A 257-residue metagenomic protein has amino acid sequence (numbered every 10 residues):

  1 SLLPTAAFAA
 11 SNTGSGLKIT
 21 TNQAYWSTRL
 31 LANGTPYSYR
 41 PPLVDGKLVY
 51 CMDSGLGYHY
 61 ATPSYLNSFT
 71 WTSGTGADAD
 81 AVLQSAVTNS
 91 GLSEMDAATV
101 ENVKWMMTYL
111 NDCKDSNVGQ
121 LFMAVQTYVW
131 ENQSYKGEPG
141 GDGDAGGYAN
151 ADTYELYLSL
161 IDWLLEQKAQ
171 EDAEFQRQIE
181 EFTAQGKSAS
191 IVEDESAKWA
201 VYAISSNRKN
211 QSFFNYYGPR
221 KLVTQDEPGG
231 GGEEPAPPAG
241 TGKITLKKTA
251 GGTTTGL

Functional and structural regions predicted by a protein language model:
S1-F8: Sec-dependent N-terminal signal peptides of Gram-positive bacterial secreted proteins and lipoproteins
F8-A10, A250: Bulky hydrophobic/aromatic packing residues
A10-G230: Short, surface-exposed polybasic-aromatic patches that bind anionic ligands, especially phosphate groups
G229-K243: Beta-strand-rich domain onsets/edges
G242-G252: A short, amphipathic beta-strand motif
T254-L257: Short flexible loop/turn segments that cap and initiate beta-strands
